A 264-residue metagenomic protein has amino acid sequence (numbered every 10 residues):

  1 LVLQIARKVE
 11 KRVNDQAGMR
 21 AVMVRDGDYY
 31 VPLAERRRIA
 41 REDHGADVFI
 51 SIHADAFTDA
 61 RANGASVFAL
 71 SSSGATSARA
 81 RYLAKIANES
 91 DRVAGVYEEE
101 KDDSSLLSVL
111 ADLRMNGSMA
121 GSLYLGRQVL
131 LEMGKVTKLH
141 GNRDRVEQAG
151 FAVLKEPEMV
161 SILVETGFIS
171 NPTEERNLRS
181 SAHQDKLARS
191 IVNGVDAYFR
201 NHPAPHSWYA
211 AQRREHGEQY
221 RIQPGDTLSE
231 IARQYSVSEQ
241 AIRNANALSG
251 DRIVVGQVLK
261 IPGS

Functional and structural regions predicted by a protein language model:
L1, I5, V9, L33-R36 (+10 more regions): Stable alpha-helical elements in mature extracytoplasmic
L1-E99, N116-M119, L123, R243: Catalytic-core regions of hydrolytic enzymes
K8-R20, I39-A46, I86-S90, D112 (+7 more regions): Structured segments of extracytoplasmic/periplasmic soluble domains in secreted or envelope-associated proteins
A17-R20, A46-V48, R61-S66, L125 (+6 more regions): Envelope-exposed proteins and targeting segments
T58, L107-W208: Active-site-adjacent mobile loop/cap segments within catalytic or ligand-binding domains
Y97-L106, L163: Flexible hinge/switch segments at interdomain interfaces of large molecular machines
H202-Q219, I261-S264: Intrinsically disordered, low-complexity Ser/Thr-rich linker and spacer segments in cell-wall-related proteins
Q212-Q240, Q257-V258: Primarily a LysM-type cell-wall glycan-binding module
